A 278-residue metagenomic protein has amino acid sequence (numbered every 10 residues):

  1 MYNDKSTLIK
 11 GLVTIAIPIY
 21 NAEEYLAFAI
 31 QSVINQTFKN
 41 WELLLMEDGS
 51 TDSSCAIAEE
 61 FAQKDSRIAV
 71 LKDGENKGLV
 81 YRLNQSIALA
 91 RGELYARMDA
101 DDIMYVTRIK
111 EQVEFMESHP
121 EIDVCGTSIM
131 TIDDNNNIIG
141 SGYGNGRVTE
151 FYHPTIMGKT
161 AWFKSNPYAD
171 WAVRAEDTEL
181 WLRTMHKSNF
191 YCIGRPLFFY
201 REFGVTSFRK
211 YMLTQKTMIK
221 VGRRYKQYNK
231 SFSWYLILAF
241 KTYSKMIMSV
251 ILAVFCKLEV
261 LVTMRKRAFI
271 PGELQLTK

Functional and structural regions predicted by a protein language model:
M1-I34: N-proximal low-complexity "stem/linker" segments adjacent to membrane-targeting elements
K10-V13, F28, I34-L45, S53 (+1 more regions): Short loop->beta transition adjacent to catalytic acidic/histidine clusters or analogous donor-positioning motifs
E24-A27, D52-E60, I103, T107: Acidic helix N-cap motif at the loop->helix transition within catalytic regions of sugar-transfer enzymes
E47-A56, E75, D99: A conserved acidic beta->alpha catalytic loop
D73-A90, E111: Glycine-rich, basic loop-to-helix element that forms the pyrophosphate-binding segment of sugar-nucleotide handling
A88, Y105, T127, G140-T217 (+1 more regions): Conserved nucleotide-sugar donor-binding catalytic segment
Y95: Short aromatic/hydrophobic "clamp" motif used to bind/position activated sugar donors
T107-I139: Conserved donor NDP-sugar-binding/catalytic core segment of glycosyltransferases
